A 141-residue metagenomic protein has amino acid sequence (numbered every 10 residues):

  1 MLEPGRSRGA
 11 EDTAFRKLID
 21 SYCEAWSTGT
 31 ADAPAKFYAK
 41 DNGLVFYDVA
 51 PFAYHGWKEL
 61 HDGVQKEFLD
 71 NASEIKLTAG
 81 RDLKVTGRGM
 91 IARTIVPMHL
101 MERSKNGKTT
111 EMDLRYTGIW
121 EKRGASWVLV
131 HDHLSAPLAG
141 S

Functional and structural regions predicted by a protein language model:
M1-K40, G140-S141: Short, low-complexity N-terminal intrinsically disordered segments enriched in polar/charged residues
T13, L18, A31-G87, E111: A solvent-exposed, acidic/Ser-Thr-rich amphipathic alpha-helical stretch
S27, M98-S104, W120: Beta-strand elements of well-folded, non-transmembrane domains
Y38, M98-L100, H133-A136: Short beta-strand segments enriched in hydrophobic/aromatic residues within well-folded beta-rich domains
Y54-H55, M101-S104, P137-S141: A short local loop/turn or secondary-structure capping micro-motif enriched for an aromatic residue
L77, G89-L100, L114: A short hydrophobic beta-strand element
R93, M112-G140: Short beta-strand edge/turn micro-motifs at domain boundaries
K105-T109: Short, solvent-exposed loop/turn segments at secondary-structure boundaries
